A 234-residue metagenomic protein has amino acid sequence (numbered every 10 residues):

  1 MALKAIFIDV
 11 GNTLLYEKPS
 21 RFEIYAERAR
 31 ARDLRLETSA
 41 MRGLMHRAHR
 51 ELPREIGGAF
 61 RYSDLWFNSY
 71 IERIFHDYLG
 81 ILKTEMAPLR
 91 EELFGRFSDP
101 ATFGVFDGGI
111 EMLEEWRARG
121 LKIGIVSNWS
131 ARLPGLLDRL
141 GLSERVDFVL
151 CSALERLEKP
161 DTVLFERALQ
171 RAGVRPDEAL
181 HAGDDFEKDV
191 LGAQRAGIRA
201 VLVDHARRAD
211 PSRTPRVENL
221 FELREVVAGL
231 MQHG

Functional and structural regions predicted by a protein language model:
M1-I6, Y16, S39, I81-P88 (+2 more regions): Asp-based, Mg2+/Mn2+-dependent phosphohydrolase catalytic module
A2-D107, E111, R119: N-terminal helical cap/lid subdomain that shapes the substrate entry/recognition surface in HAD-like hydrolases
